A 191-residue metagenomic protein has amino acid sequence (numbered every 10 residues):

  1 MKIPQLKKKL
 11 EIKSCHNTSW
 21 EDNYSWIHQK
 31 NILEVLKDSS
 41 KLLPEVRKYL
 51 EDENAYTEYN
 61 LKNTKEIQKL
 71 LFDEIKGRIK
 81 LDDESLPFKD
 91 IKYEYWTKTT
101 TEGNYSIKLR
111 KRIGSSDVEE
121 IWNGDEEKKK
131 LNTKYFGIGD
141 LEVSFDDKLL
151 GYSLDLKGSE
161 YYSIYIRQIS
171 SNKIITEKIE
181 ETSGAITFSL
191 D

Functional and structural regions predicted by a protein language model:
M1-D191: Beta-propeller folds
